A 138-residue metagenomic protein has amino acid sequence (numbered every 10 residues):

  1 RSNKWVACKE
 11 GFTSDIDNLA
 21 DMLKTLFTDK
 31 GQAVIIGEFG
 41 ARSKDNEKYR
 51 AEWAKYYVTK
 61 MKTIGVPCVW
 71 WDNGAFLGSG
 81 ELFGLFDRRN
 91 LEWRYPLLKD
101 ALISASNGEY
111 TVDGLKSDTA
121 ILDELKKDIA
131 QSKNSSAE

Functional and structural regions predicted by a protein language model:
R1-V66, D87: Extracellular glycoside hydrolase catalytic/binding regions
N46-E138: Aromatic-rich peripheral "rim/lid" segments of glycoside hydrolase catalytic domains that contact and position glycan
